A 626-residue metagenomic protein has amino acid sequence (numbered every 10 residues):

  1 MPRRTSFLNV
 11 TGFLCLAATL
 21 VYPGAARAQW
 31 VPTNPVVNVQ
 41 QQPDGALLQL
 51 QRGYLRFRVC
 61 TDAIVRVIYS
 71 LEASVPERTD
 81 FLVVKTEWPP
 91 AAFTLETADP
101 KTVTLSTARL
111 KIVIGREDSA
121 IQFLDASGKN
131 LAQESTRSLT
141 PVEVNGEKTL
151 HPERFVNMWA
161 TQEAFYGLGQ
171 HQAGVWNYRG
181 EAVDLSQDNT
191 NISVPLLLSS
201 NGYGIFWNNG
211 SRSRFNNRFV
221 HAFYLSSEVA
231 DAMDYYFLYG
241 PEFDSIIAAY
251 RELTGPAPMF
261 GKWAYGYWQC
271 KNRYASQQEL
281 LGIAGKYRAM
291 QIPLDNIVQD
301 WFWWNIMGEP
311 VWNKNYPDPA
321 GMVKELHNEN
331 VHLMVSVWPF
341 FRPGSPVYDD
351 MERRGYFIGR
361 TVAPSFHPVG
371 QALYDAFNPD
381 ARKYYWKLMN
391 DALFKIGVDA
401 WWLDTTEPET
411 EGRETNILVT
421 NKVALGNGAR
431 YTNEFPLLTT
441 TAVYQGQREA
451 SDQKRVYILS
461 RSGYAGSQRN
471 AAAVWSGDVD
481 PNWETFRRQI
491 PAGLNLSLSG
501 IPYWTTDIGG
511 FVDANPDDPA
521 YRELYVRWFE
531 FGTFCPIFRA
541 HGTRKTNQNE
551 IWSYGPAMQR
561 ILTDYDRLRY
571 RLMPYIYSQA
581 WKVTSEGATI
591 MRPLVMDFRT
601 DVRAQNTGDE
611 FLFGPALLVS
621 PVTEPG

Functional and structural regions predicted by a protein language model:
M1-F13: Bacterial N-terminal signal peptides that target proteins for export
C15-L16, A26: Cleavable N-terminal signal peptides
R27-T254, F260-W263, C270-N272, Q277-E279 (+6 more regions): N-terminal accessory segment at the very beginning of proteins
V36-V37, Y178, I551-L618: Glycan-recognition and catalytic regions of carbohydrate-active enzymes
F57, R109, L196, Y287 (+6 more regions): Conserved, mostly hydrophobic/aromatic
E72, P293-L562, D597-R599, T607: Aromatic- and carboxylate-enriched substrate-binding clefts and catalytic-loop regions of carbohydrate-active enzymes
C270-R273, L280-M290, D295, Q299 (+4 more regions): C-terminal substrate/ligand-recognition segments
